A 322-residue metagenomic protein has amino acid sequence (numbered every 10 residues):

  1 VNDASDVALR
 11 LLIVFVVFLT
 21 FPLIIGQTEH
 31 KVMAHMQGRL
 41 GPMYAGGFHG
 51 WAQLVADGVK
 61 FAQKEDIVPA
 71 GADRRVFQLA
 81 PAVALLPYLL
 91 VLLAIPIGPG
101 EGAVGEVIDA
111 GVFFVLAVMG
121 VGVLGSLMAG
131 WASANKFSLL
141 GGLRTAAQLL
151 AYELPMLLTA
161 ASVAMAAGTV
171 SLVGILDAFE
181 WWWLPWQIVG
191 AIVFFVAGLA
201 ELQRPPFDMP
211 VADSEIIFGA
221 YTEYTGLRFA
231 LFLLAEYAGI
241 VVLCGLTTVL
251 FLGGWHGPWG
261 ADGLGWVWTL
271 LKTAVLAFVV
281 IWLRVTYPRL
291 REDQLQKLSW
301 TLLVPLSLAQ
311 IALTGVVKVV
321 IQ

Functional and structural regions predicted by a protein language model:
V1-Q322: Selective transmembrane helix interface/packing segments
